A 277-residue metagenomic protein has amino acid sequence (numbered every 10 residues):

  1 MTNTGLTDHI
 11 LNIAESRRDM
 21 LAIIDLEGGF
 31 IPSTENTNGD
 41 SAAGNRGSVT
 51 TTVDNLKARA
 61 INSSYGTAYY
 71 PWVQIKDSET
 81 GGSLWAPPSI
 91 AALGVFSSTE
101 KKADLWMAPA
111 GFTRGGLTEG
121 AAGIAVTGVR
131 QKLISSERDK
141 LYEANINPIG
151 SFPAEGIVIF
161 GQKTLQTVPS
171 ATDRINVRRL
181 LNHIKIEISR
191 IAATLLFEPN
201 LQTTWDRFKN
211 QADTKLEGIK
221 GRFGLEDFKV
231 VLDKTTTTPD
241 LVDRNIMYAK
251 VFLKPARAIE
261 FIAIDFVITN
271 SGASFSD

Functional and structural regions predicted by a protein language model:
M1-D277: Structured, hydrophobic secondary-structure cores that serve as assembly/anchoring elements
